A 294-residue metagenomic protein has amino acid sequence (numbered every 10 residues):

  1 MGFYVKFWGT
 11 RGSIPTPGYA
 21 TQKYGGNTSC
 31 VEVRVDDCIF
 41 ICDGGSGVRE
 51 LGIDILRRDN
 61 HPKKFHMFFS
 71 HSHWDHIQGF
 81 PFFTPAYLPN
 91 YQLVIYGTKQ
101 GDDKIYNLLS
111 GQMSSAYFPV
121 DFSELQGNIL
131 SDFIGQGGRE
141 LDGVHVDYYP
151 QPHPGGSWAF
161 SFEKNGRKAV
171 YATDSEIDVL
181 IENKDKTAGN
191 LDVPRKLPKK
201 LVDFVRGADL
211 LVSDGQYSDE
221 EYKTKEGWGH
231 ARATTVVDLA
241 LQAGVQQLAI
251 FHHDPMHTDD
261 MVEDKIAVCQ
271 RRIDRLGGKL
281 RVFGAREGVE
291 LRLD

Functional and structural regions predicted by a protein language model:
M1-N183, D259-D294: Binuclear metal-dependent hydrolase catalytic cores
D178-L280: Cap/insert and terminal regions of metallo-dependent hydrolase folds
